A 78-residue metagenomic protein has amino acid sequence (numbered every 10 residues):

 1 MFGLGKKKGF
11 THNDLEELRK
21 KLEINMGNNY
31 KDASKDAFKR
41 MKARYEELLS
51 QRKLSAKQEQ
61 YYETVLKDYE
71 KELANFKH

Functional and structural regions predicted by a protein language model:
F2-A33: N-terminal acidic leader/helix
T11, A37, Y62-V65: Amphipathic alpha-helix face/heptad-repeat signature
D14, L18, A37-R40, R44: Amphipathic, well-ordered alpha-helical segments in soluble domains
K20, I24, A43, E47-S50 (+1 more regions): Extended, non-membrane alpha-helical segments enriched in charged/polar residues
I24-K35, S50-K57, H78: Charged, low-complexity interaction regions
K39-Y62: Short, charge-rich amphipathic alpha-helical segments embedded in non-transmembrane helical bundles/solenoids
Y62-H78: Alpha-helical linker/edge segments of TPR/alpha-solenoid repeat scaffolds and analogous pre-/post-domain helices
